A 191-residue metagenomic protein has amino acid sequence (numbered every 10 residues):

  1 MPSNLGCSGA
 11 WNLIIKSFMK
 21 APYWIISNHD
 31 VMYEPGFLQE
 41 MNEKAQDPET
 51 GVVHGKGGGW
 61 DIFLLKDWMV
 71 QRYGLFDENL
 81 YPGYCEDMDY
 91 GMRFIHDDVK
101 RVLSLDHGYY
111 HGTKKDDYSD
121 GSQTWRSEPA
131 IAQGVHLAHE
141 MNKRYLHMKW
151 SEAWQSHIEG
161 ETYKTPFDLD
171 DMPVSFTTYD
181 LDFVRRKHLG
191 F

Functional and structural regions predicted by a protein language model:
M1-L5: Conserved donor nucleotide-binding strand/loop of the catalytic core
G9, L13, G36-E43, D89-R93 (+1 more regions): Alpha-helical elements of Rossmann-like donor-binding domains used by nucleotide-donor carbohydrate transfer enzymes
N12-Y23: Active-site nucleotide-sugar/metal-binding loop of Leloir-type enzymes
A21-M32: Short beta-strand-to-loop acidic/aromatic patch adjacent to the donor-nucleotide binding site
V31-I62, W68: Conserved donor NDP-sugar-binding/catalytic core segment of glycosyltransferases
G59, L64-L65, L75-L80: Conserved nucleotide-sugar donor-binding catalytic segment
G83-D89: Acidic donor-binding loop at a coil-to-helix junction in glycosyltransferase catalytic cores that engages
G91-F191: C-terminal catalytic/acceptor-binding lobe
